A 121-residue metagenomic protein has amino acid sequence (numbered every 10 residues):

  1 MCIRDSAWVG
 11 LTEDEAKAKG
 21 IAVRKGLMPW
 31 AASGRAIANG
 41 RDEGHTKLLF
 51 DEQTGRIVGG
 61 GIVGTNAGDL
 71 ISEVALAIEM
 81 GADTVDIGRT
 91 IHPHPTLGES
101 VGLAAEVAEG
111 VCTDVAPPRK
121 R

Functional and structural regions predicted by a protein language model:
M1-I3: Short, small-residue-biased leader/transition segments that mark boundaries at the very start of proteins
D5-R121: Flexible, glycine-rich terminal cap/loop adjacent to redox cofactors in electron-transfer oxidoreductases
